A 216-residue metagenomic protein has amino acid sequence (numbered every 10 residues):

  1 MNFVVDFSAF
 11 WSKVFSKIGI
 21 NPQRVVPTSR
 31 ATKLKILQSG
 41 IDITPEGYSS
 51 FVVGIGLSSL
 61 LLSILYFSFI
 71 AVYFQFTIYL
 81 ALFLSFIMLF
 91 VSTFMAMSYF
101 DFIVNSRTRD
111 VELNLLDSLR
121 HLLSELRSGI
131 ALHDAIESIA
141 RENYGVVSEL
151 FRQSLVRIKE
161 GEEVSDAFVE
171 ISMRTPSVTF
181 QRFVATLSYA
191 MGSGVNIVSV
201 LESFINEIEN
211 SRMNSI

Functional and structural regions predicted by a protein language model:
M1-D117, N206-I216: Hydrophobic alpha-helical signal-anchor/transmembrane segments
I78-M173, V178-A190, N196, V200: Juxtamembrane/interface alpha-helical elements of multi-pass membrane proteins
